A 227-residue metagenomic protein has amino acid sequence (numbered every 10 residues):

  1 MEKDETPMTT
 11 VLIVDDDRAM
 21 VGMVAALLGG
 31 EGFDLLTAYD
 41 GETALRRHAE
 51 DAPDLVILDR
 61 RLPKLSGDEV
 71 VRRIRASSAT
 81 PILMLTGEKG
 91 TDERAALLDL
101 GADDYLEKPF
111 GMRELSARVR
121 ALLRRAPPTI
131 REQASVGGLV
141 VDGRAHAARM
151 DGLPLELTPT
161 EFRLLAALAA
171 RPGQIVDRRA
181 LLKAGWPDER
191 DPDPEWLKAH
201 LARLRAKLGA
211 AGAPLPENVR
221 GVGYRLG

Functional and structural regions predicted by a protein language model:
G22-G30: Charged docking surfaces used in two-component/phosphorelay signaling
G32-Y39, R47: Short hydrophobic/Thr-rich beta-strand motif most characteristic of the beta2 strand and flanking loop of CheY-like
A38-E42, R94: Conserved Asp/Asn-Gly motif in the active-site loop of CheY-like receiver
A44, A96-L98, L181: Residue preferences within the helical output face of two-component receiver
D51-I57, L62: Active-site beta3 strand of CheY-like receiver
A52-D54, S77-I82, D191: His-Asp phosphorelay/catalytic-motif detector in bacterial-type signaling
K64-S66, R72, A76, P81-S135 (+1 more regions): Basic, amphipathic DNA-recognition helix from helix-turn-helix-like DNA-binding domains
A147, G152-P159, R163-P214, R220-V222: Positively charged, aromatic-enriched patches within helix-turn-helix-type DNA-binding elements, predominantly
